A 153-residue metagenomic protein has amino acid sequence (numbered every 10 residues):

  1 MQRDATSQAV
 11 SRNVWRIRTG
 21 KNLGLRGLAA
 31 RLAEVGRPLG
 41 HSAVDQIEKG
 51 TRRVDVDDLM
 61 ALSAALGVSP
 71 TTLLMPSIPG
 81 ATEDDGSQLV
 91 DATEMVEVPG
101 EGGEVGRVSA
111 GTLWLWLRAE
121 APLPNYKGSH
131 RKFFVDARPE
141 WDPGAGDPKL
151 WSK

Functional and structural regions predicted by a protein language model:
M1-K21, D147-S152: A short, Lys/Arg-rich alpha-helix, primarily the initiator
N13, G24, D55-D58, S69: Residues that mark the N-terminal boundary/hinge immediately upstream of a DNA-recognition element
N22-Q46: Short alpha-helical DNA-recognition segment
L28, D58-L66, L73-L74: Hydrophobic micro-packing sites on short alpha-helices
L32, E48, D58, L74-S77: DNA major-groove recognition helix of helix-turn-helix
S42, K49-A64, G80: Short, basic-rich loop-to-helix N-cap that marks the start of a DNA-contacting helix
M75-Y126: Short, charged recognition helix plus adjacent turn of helix-turn-helix-like nucleic-acid-binding domains
L123-K153: Short, charged, intrinsically disordered terminal tails
